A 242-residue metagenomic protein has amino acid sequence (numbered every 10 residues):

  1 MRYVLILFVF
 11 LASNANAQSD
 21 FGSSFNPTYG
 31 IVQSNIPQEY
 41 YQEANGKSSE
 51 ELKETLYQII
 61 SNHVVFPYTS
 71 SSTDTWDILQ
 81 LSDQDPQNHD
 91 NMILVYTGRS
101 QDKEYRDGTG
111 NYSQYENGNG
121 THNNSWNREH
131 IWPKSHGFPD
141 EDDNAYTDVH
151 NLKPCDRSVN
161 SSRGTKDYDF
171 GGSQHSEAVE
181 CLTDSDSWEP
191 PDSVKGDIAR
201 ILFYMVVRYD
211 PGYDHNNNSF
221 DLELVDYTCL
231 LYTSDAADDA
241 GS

Functional and structural regions predicted by a protein language model:
Y3-A12: Sec-dependent N-terminal signal peptides
A15-A17: Boundary at the C-terminal end of the N-terminal hydrophobic targeting segment
S19-I78: Soluble secreted/lumenal catalytic domains with histidine-centered metal-binding or acid-base catalytic motifs
L56-S173: Betabetaalpha-Me/HNH-type nuclease active-site subdomain
T97-G98, D197-R208: Short, hydrophobic/amphipathic alpha-helical patches that form generic packing surfaces within helical domains
G164-P191, K195: Polybasic, low-complexity binding patches
L202, Y209-S234: An amphipathic alpha-helical core segment
Y232-S242: Single conserved hydrophobic/aromatic residue that forms the stacking wall/gate of nucleotide- or nucleobase-binding
